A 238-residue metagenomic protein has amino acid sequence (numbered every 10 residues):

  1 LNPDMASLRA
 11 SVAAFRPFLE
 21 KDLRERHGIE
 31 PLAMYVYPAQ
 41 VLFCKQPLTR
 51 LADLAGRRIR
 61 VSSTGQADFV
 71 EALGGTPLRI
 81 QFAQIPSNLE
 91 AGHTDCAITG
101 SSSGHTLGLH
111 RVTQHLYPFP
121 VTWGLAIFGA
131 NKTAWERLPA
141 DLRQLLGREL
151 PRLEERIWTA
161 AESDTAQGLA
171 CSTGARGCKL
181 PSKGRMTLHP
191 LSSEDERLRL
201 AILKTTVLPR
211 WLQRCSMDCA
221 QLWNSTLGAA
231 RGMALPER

Functional and structural regions predicted by a protein language model:
L1-M5, R24-R238: N-terminal secretory/targeting leader peptides
N2-L23: A gly/proline- and charged-residue-enriched helix-loop-helix capping module
